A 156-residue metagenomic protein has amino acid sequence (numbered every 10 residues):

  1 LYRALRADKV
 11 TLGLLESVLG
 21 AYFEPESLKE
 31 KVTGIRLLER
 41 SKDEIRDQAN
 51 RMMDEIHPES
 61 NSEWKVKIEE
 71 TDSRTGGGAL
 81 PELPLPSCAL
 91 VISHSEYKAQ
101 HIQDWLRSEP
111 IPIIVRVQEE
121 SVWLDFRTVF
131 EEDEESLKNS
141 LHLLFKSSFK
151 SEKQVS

Functional and structural regions predicted by a protein language model:
L1, L19-F23, M53-I56, S60 (+3 more regions): Structural signal for hydrophobic packing residues in well-ordered secondary-structure cores of soluble enzyme domains
L1-M53, H57: Active-site C-terminal subdomain of aminotransferase-like
V10-T11, K31-L37, I68-R74, E120-V122: A glycine-rich phosphate-binding loop feature that marks nucleotide/adenosyl-phosphate handling sites
E24-G34, P81-P86, E119-E120: Short acidic (Asp/Glu) and glycine-rich catalytic loops that position anionic groups and cofactors
S41-I45, G78-L83, T128-E134: Short glycine/threonine-rich loop-to-helix capping motif typified by GTGT followed within a few residues by an Asp-Pro
M53-E119: Catalytic-core signal marking the mid-to-C-terminal active-site face
S95-S156: PLP-dependent enzyme catalytic core of the Aspartate aminotransferase-like
